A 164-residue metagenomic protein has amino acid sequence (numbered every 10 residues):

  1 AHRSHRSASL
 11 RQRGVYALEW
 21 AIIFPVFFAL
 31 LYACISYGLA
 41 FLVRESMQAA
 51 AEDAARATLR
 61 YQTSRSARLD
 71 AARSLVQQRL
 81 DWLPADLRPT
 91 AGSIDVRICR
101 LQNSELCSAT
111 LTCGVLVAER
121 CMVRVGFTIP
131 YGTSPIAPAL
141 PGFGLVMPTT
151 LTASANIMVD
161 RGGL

Functional and structural regions predicted by a protein language model:
A1-H2, R44, E52-L164: Short, conserved structural patches
A1-R13: N-terminal leader/signal peptides at the extreme start of proteins
R6-S9, M47, L59: Sequence-pattern detector for short linear motifs and compositional/periodic biases rather than a specific fold
S7-L10, A40, P148: Generic structural signal for beta-strand residues in well-ordered domains
L10-G38: N-terminal single-pass transmembrane signal-anchor helix
L39-A49: Alpha-helical transmembrane segments
